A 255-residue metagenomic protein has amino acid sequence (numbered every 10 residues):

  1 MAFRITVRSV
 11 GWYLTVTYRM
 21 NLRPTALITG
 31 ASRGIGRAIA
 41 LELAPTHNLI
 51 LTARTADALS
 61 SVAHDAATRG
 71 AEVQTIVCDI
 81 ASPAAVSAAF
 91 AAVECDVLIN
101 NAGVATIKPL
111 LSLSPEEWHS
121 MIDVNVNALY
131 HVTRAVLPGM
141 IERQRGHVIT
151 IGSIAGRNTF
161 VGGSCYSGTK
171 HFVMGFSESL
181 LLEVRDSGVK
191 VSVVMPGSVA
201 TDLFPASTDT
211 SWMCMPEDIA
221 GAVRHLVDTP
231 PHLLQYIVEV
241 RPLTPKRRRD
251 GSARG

Functional and structural regions predicted by a protein language model:
S32-R33: Conserved glycine-rich cofactor-binding loop
T46-S61: Conserved glycine-rich Rossmann-like NAD(P)H-binding loop of the short-chain dehydrogenase/reductase
D57, I76-A88, P115: The beta1-alpha1 cofactor-binding region of Rossmann-like NAD(H)/NADP(H)-dependent oxidoreductases
P109-L110, E117-H119: Substrate-binding pocket helix/loop in short-chain dehydrogenase/reductase
T133, T169: Active-site helix of classical SDR
S153: Residue(s) in the substrate-gating loop at a strand-loop-helix junction that position the organic substrate next
D186-V189, V193-V194, T201, T208-R249: C-terminal helical subdomain
